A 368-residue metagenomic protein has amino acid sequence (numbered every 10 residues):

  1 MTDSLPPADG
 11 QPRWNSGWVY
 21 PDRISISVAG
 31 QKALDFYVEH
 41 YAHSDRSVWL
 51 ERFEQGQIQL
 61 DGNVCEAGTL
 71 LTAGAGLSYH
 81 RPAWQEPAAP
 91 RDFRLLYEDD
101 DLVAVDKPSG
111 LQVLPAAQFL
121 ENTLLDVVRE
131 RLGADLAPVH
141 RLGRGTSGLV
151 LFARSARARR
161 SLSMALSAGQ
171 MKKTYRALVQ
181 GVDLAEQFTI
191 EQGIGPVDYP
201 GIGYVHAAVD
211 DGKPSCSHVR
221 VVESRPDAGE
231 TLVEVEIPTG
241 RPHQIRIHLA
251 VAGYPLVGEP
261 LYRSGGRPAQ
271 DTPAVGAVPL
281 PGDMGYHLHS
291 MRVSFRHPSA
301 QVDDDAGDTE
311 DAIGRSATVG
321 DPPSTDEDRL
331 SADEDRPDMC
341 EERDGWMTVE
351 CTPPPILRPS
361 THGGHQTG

Functional and structural regions predicted by a protein language model:
M1-G368: RNA pseudouridine synthases
